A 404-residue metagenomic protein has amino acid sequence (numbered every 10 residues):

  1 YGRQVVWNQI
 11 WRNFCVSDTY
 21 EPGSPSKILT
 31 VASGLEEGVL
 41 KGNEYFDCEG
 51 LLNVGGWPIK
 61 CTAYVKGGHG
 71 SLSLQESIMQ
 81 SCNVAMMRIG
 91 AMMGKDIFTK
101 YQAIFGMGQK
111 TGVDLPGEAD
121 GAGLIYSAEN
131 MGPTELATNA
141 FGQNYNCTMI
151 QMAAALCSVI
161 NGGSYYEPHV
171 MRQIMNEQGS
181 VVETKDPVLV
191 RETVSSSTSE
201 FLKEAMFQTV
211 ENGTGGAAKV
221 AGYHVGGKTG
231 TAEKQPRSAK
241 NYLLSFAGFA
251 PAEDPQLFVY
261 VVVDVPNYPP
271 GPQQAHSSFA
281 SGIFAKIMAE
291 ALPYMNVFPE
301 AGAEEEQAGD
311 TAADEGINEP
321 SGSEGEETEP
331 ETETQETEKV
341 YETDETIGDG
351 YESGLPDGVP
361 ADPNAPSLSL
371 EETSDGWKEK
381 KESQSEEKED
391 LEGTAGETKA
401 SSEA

Functional and structural regions predicted by a protein language model:
Y1-S24, L29-V265, H276, D375-E379 (+2 more regions): Beta-lactam-recognizing serine transpeptidase/beta-lactamase-like catalytic domain environment
L74, S281, A400-A404: Extended, compositionally biased low-complexity polar/Lys-Gly-rich tracts and adjacent boundary/linker regions are
G123, A140, P293-N296, N364: Short, flexible coil/linker elements and helix-boundary hinge sites characteristic of intrinsically disordered
M152, H276-A289: Short, charged, low-complexity patches
I160, V210, A285-L292, N296: Short amphipathic alpha-helical signal-transduction/dimerization elements
Y268-P269, Y294: Short beta-strands and strand-coil junctions in structured, solvent-facing domains, enriched
P299-A404: Intrinsically disordered, low-complexity repeat and linker tracts
